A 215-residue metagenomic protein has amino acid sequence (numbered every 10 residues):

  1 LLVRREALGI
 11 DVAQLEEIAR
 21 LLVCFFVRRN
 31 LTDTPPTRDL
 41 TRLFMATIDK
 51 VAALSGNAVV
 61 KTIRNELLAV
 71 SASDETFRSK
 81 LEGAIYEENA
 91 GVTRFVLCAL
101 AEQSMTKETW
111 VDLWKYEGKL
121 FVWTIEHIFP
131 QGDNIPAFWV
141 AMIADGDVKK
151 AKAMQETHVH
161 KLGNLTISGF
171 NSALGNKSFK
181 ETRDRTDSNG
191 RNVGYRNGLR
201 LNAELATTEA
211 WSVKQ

Functional and structural regions predicted by a protein language model:
L1-A101: A cross-family structural signal marking well-folded subdomains
V3-Q14, T32-P35, E117-L120, A153-T157 (+1 more regions): Conserved aromatic-histidine-acidic binding/catalytic patches
F25, R42-V51, A153-V159, T182-T186 (+1 more regions): Charged, low-complexity, helix-prone segments enriched in Lys/Glu/Asp/Gln
V60-N202: Betabetaalpha-Me/HNH-type nuclease active-site subdomain
N202-Q215: Conserved catalytic alpha/beta cores of large enzymes that bind or transform nucleotide phosphates and polynucleotides
